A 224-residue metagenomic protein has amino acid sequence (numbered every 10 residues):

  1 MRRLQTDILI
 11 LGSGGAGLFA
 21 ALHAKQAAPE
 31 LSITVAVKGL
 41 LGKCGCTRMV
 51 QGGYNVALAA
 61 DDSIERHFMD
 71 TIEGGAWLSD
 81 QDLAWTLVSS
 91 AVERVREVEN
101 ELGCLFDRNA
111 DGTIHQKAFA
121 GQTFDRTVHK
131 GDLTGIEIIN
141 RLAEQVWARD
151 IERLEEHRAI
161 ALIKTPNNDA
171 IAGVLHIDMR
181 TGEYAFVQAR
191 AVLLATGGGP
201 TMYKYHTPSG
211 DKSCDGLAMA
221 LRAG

Functional and structural regions predicted by a protein language model:
R3, G182-F186: Short, mixed charged/polar active-site loops that provide acid/base catalysis or chelate metal/phosphate cofactors
I8-V35: N-terminal Rossmann-like FAD-binding beta1-loop-alpha1 element of flavoenzymes
L9-L11, V187-T196: Short hydrophobic core segments
S13, T47-V50, H206-S213: Active-site nucleophile and cofactor-binding loops and adjacent substrate-binding regions of central metabolic enzymes
F19, H23, C46, V192 (+1 more regions): Hydrophobic/aromatic ligand-binding patch that stacks against planar heteroaromatic rings of cofactors or nucleotides
Q26-E30, N55-V56, P208-C214: A glycine- and small-aliphatic-rich helix-loop capping segment at beta-alpha/alpha-beta transitions that lines
S32, V37-E183, A195, T201: Conserved N-terminal/central alpha/beta ligand/cofactor-binding core
A191-G224: Glycine-rich loop(s) and the adjacent beta-strand/alpha-helix scaffold that form part
